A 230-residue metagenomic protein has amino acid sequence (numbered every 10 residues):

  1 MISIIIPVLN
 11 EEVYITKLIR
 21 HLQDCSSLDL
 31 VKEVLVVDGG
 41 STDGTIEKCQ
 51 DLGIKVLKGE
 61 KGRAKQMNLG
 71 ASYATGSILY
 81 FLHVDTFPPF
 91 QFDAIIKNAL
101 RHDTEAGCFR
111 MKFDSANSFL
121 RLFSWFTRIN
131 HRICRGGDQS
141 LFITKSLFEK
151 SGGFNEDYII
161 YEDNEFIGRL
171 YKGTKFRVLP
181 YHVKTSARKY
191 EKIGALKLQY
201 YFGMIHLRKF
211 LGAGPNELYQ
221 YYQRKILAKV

Functional and structural regions predicted by a protein language model:
M1-S3, E33, E165: Cell-envelope/extracellular polymer assembly enzymes that use nucleotide-activated donors
E11-S26: Short, well-formed alpha-helical segments that are part of the catalytic scaffolds of diverse glycosyltransferases
K32, I46-Y73: Conserved donor nucleotide-binding strand/loop of the catalytic core
D38-I46, T86: A conserved acidic beta->alpha catalytic loop
L79: Short aromatic/hydrophobic "clamp" motif used to bind/position activated sugar donors
F90-F119: Conserved donor NDP-sugar-binding/catalytic core segment of glycosyltransferases
I160-F166: Acidic donor-binding loop at a coil-to-helix junction in glycosyltransferase catalytic cores that engages
Y171-V230: Hydrophobic helical membrane-anchoring modules
